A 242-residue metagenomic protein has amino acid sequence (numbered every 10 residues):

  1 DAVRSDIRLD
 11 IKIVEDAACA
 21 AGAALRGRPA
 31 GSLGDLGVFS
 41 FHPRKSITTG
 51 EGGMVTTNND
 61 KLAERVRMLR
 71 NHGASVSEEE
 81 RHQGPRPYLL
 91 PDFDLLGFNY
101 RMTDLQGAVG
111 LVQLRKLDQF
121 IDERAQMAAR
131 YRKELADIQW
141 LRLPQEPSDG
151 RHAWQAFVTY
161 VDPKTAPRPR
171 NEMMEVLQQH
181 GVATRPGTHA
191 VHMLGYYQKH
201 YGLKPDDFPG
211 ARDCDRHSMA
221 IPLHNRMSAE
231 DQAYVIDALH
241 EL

Functional and structural regions predicted by a protein language model:
D1-A2, L9, A24, D60-L242: PLP-dependent aminotransferase class I/II
D1-V3, L9-S40, S46: Conserved PLP phosphate-binding loop immediately N-terminal to the Schiff-base lysine helix in PLP-dependent enzymes
E15-D16, E51, D104, P222: Acidic active-site catalytic centers that drive phospho-/nucleotidyl reactions and related ester hydrolyses
S32-V76, D104: Active-site PLP attachment segment
